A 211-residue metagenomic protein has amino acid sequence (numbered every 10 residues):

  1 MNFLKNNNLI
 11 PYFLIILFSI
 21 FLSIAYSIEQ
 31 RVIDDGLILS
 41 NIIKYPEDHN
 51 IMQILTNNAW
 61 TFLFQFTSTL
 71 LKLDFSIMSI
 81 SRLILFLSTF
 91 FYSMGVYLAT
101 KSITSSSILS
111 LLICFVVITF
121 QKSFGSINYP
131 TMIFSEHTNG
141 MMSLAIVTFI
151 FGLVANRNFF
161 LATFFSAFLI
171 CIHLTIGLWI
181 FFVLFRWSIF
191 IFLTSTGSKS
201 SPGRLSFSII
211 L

Functional and structural regions predicted by a protein language model:
M1, I180-I210: Perimembrane helix-loop-helix junctions
M1-F21: Start-transfer (signal-anchor) and selected internal transmembrane alpha helices of multi-pass inner/ER membrane
I51-S76, I180: Short hydrophobic/aromatic helix or loop-helix immediately within or flanking a transmembrane segment in polytopic
M78, I113-M141: Aromatic- and kink-enriched transmembrane "portal" helix at the membrane-lumen/periplasm boundary that abuts
L83-S105: Transmembrane-helix motifs of polytopic, lipid-linked glycan transferases
Y97-S126, F159: Transmembrane-helix signature of polytopic, membrane-embedded enzymes that assemble or transfer cell-envelope glycans
M142-L161: Membrane-interface transmembrane helices that cradle and orient dolichyl/undecaprenyl
F151, L161-F185, S208-L211: Membrane-interface alpha helices of multi-pass inner-membrane proteins
